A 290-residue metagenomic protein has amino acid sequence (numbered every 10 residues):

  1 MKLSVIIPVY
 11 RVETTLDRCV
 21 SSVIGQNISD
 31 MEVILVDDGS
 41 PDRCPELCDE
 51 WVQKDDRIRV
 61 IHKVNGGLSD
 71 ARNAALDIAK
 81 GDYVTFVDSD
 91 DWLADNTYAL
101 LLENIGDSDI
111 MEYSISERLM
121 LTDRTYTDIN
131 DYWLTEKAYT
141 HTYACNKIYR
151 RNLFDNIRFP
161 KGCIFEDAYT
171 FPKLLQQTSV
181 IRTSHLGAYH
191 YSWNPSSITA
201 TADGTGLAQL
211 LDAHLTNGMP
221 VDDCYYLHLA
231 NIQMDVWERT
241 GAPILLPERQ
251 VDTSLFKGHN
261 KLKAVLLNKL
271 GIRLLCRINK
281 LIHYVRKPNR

Functional and structural regions predicted by a protein language model:
K2-S4, S22, E32, Y169: Cell-envelope/extracellular polymer assembly enzymes that use nucleotide-activated donors
R11-G25: Short, well-formed alpha-helical segments that are part of the catalytic scaffolds of diverse glycosyltransferases
S22, D37-E46, V64, D88: A conserved acidic beta->alpha catalytic loop
K63-A79: Glycine-rich, basic loop-to-helix element that forms the pyrophosphate-binding segment of sugar-nucleotide handling
V84: Short aromatic/hydrophobic "clamp" motif used to bind/position activated sugar donors
N96-T125: Conserved donor NDP-sugar-binding/catalytic core segment of glycosyltransferases
D131-G204: Conserved nucleotide-sugar donor-binding catalytic segment
T240-R290: Membrane-interface aromatic/basic loop that binds lipid-linked glycans or pyrophosphate carriers, typified by
